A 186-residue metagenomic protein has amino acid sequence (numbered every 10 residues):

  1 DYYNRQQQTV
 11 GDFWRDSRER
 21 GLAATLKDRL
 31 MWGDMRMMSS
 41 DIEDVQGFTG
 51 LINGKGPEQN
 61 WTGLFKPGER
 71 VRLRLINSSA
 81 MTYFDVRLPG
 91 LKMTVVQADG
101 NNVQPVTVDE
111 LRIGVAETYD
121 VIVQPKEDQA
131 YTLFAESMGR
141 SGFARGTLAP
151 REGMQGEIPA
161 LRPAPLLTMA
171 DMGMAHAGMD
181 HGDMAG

Functional and structural regions predicted by a protein language model:
D1-V115, V121-I122, E127, G146 (+1 more regions): Histidine-centered copper-binding motifs that mark active-site loops of extracellular/periplasmic copper enzymes
A130-M138: Short, aromatic- and glycine-rich surface loops/edge beta-strands on solvent-exposed regions
M138-R145: Short acidic/polar inter-strand loop motif in beta-rich domains
